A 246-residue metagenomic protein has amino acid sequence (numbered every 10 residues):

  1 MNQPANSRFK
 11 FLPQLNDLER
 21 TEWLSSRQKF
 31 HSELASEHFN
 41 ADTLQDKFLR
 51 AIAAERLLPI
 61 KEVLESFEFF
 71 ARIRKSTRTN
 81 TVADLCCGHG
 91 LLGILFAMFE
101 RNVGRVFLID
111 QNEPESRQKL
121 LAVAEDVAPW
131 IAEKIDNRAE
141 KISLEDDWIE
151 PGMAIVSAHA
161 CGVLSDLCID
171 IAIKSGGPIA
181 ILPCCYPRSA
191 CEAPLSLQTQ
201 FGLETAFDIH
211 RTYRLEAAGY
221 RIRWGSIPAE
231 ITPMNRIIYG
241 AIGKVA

Functional and structural regions predicted by a protein language model:
M1-A246: Class I S-adenosyl-L-methionine
